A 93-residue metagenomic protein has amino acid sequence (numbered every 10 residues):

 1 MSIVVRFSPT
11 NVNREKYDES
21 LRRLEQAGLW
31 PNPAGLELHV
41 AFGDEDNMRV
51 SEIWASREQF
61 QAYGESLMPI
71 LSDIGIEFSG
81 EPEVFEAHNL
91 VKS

Functional and structural regions predicted by a protein language model:
M1-I70, I76-S93: Short S/T/G/P-rich N-terminal loop/turn motif that feeds into the first structured element of a domain
